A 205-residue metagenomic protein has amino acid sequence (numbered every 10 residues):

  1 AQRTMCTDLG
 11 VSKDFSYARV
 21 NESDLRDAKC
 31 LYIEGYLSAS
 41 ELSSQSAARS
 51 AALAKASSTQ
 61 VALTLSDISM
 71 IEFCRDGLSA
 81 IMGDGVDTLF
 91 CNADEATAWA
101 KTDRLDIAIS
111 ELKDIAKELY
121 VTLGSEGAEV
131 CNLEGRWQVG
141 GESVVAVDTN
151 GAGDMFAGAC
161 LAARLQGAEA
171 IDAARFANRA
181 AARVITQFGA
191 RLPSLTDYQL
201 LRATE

Functional and structural regions predicted by a protein language model:
A1-I33, L200-E205: Conserved N-terminal subdomain of the carbohydrate kinase-like
T4-M5, V86, W137-G140: Short hydrophobic/aromatic-enriched beta-strand-loop microsegments
L9-S12, D94-E95, E142-V144: Short, acidic/turn-prone active-site loops that include or flank metal/cofactor- and phosphate-binding residues
D14, A52-L53, D76, A80 (+1 more regions): Conserved phosphate-binding/catalytic region of the ribokinase-like
R26-D27, D84-G85, I115: Alpha-helix C-terminal capping/helix-to-coil transition sites in glycosyltransferase folds
C30-S110, E126-A128: Conserved beta-alpha-beta core of the PfkB/ribokinase-like small-molecule kinase fold
